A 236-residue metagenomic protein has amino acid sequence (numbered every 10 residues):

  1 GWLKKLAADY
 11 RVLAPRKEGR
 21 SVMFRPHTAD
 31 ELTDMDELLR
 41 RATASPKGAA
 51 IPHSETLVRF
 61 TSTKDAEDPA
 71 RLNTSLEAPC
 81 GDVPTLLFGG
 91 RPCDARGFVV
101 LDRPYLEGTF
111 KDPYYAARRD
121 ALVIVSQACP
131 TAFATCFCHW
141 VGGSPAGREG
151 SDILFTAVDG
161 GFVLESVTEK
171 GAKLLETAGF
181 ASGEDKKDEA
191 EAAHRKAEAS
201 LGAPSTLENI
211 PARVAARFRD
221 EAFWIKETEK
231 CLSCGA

Functional and structural regions predicted by a protein language model:
G1-L86, G90-L106, A116: Non-catalytic, usually N-terminal nucleic-acid engagement modules in DNA/RNA processing proteins
K4-D9, G160-G161, A236: Polar low-complexity intrinsically disordered regions
A95-C234: Catalytic cores of enzyme domains
